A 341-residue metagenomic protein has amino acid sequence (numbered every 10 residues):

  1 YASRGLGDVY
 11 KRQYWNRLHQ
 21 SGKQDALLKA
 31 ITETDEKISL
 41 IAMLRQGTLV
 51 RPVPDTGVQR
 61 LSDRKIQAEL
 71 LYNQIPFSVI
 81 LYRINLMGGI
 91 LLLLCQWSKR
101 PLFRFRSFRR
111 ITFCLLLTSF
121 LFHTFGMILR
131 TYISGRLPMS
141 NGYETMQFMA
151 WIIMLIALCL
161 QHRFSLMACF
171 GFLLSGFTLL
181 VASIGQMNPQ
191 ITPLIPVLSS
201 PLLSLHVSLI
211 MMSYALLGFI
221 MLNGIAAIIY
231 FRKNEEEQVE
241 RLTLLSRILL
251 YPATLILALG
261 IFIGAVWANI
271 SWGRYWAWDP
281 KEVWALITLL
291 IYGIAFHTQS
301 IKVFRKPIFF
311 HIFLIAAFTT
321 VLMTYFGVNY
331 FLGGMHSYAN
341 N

Functional and structural regions predicted by a protein language model:
Y1-Q13: Single conserved hydrophobic/aromatic residue that forms the stacking wall/gate of nucleotide- or nucleobase-binding
R51-F77, F125-M146, M187-M211, G264-K281 (+1 more regions): Membrane-interface interhelical loops and short amphipathic "cap" helices that link adjacent transmembrane segments
L61-G176, G185, P189-T192: Core alpha-helical transmembrane segments of integral membrane proteins
G88-L92, Q147-H162, S208-A227, A285-Q299: Hydrophobic cores of alpha-helical transmembrane segments in multi-pass inner/ER membrane proteins, independent
S98-F105, L129-R136, L160, F164 (+6 more regions): Juxtamembrane transmembrane-helix termini
F170-S175, E236-L259, I308-L322: Interfacial and helix-entry/exit segments of alpha-helical transmembrane bundles in multi-pass inner-membrane proteins
P280-F326: C-terminal structured "cap/appendage" subdomains that terminate the fold
